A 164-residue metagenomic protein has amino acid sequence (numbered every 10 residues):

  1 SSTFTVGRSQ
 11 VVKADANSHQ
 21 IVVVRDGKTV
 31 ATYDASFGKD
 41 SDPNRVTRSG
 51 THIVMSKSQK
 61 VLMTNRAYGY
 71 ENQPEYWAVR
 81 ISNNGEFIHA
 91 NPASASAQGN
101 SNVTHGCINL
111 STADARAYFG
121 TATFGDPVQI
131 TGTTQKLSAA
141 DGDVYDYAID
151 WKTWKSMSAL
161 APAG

Functional and structural regions predicted by a protein language model:
S1-P43: Cell wall/extracellular polymer interaction/catalysis modules
S2, G7-S9, A14, R45-S49 (+1 more regions): Exported/periplasmic cell-wall-interacting domains
I21, V54, V79: Conserved hydrophobic/aromatic pocket- or pore-lining residues that grip, position, or stack substrates in active sites
K28-T64: Flexible, glycine-rich surface segments
